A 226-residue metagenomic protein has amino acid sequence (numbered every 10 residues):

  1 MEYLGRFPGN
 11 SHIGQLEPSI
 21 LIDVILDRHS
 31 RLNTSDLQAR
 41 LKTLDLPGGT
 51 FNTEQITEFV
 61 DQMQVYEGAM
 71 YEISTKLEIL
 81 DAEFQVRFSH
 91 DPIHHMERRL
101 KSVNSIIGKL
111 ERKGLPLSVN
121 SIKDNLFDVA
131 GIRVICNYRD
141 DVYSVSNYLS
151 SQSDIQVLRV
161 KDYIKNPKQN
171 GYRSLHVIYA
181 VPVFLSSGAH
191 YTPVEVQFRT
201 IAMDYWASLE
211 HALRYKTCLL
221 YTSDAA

Functional and structural regions predicted by a protein language model:
E2-A39: Conserved C-terminal "switch" segment of AAA+ ATPases
T34, Q38-N125: Charge-rich, low-complexity segments
A130-C136, V196: Short cationic amphipathic helices and targeting signals
Y138-D141: Helix N-cap motif at beta-to-alpha junctions
Y143, D154-A180: Beta-rich nucleic-acid/ligand-interaction surfaces
V145-S150: Short amphipathic alpha-helices in soluble, non-transmembrane regions that often serve as interface/regulatory elements
P182-Y215: Conserved, surface-exposed functional patches that form binding/active-site neighborhoods
Y221-A226: Conserved small/polar residues in nucleotide/adenosyl-binding loops
